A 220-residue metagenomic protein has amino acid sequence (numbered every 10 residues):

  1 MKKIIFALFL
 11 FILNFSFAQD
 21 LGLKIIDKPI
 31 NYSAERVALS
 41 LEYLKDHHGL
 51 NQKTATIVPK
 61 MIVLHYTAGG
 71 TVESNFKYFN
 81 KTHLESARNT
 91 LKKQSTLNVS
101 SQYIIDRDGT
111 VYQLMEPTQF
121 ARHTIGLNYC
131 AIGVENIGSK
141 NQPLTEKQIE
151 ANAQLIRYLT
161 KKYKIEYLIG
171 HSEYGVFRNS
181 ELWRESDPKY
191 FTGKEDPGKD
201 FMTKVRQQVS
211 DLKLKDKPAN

Functional and structural regions predicted by a protein language model:
I4-L13: Sec-dependent N-terminal signal peptides
N14-A18: Sec/Tat signal peptide C-region and signal peptidase I cleavage site
Q19-A38, K140-N220: Basic/polar, cationic surfaces and motifs that engage anionic cell-wall and phosphate/carboxylate ligands
Q19-H123: N-terminal catalytic cores of peptidoglycan-degrading enzymes
L50-N51, S100-S101, N136-T145: Second-shell loop/turn segments in exported
A55-I57, T96, L127, N141-I149: Solvent-exposed, acidic/flexible segments
K60, V99, N128-I132, K164: Envelope-exposed proteins and targeting segments
A68, C130-N141: Cell-envelope and extracellular/periplasmic
